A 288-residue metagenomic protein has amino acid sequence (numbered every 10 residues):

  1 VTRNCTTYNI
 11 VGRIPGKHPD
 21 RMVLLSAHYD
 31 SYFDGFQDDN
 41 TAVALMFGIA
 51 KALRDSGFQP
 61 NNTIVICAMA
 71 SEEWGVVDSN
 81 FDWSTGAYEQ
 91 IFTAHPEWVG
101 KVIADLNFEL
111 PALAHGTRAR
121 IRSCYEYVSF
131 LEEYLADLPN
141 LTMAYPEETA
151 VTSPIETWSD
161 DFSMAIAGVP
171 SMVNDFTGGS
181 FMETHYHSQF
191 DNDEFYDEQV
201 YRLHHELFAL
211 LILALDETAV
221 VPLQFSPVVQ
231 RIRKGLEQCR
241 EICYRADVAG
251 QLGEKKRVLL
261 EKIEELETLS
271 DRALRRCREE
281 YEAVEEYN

Functional and structural regions predicted by a protein language model:
V1, C5, V102-I103, L110-Q230 (+1 more regions): Active-site-adjacent substrate-binding region of metalloamidase/peptidase-like peptide-processing proteins
V1-Q37, F47-F58: Soluble metallo-hydrolase cores and metallopeptidase-like ectodomains found primarily in the secretory/periplasmic
I10-R13, M22-S26, V65-A68, I103-N107 (+2 more regions): Structural recognition of the beta-strand scaffold that forms the well-ordered cores of secreted hydrolase catalytic
P15-P19, Y29-S31, S71-E73, L110-L113 (+2 more regions): Short, glycine-/Ser/Thr-/acidic-enriched flexible segments
K17-R21, A52-N62, T93-K101, D137-T142 (+1 more regions): Secondary-structure transition/capping motifs at alpha-helix termini and the adjoining loop/turn into the next element
S31-E126: Acidic/histidine-rich catalytic neighborhood of metal-dependent amide-processing enzymes
E194-V284: Charged, amphipathic alpha-helical linkers/stalks
E286-N288: Phosphate/adenylate-binding glycine loop and adjacent helical scaffold
